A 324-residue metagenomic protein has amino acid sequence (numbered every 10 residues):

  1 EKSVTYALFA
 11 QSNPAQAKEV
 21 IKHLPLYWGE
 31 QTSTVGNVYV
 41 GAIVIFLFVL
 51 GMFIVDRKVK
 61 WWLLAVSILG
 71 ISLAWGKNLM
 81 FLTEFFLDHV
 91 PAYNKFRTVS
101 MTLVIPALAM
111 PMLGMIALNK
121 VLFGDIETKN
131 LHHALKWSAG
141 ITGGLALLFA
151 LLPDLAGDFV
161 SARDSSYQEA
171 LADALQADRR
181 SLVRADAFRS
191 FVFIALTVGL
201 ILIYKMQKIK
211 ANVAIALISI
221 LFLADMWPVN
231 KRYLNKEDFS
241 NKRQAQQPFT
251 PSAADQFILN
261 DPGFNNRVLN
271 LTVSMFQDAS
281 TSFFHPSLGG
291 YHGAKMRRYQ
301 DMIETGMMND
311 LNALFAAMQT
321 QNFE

Functional and structural regions predicted by a protein language model:
E1-G51, L152-S190: Periplasmic/ER-lumenal interhelical loops and adjacent helix-loop junctions in multi-pass membrane proteins
E1-H23, L47, R179-A185, R189 (+1 more regions): Soluble catalytic regions of membrane-associated enzymes that act on cell-envelope and secretory-pathway components
V44, L79, S287: Short, flexible micro-motifs
G51, I116, K120, Q256-N260: Residue-level signal for well-ordered alpha-helical scaffold segments within enzymatic catalytic domains
V55-P251: Contiguous transmembrane helix-bundle modules in multi-pass membrane proteins
